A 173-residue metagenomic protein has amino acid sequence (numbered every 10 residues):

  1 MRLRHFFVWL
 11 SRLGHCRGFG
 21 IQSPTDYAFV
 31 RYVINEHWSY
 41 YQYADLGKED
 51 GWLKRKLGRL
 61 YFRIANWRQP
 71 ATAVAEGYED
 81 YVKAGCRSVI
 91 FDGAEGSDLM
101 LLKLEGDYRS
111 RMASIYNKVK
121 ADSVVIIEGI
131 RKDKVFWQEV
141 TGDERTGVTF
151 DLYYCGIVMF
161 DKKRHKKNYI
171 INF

Functional and structural regions predicted by a protein language model:
M1-K120, R131-F173: A short alpha-helical cap/connector motif
S123: Glycine-centered, small-residue-biased loops immediately flanking beta-strands in adenine/cofactor-binding cores
